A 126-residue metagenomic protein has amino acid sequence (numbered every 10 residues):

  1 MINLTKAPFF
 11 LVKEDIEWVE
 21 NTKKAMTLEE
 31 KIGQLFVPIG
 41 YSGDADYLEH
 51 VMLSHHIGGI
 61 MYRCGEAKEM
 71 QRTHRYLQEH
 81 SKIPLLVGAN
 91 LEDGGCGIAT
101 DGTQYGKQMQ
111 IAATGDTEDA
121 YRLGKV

Functional and structural regions predicted by a protein language model:
M1-H56: Preference for extracellular/luminal or secreted protein segments
Y41-V126: Enzymes and membrane/adaptor proteins characterized by extended Gly/Ser/Thr/Asp/Glu-rich, aromatic-dotted
